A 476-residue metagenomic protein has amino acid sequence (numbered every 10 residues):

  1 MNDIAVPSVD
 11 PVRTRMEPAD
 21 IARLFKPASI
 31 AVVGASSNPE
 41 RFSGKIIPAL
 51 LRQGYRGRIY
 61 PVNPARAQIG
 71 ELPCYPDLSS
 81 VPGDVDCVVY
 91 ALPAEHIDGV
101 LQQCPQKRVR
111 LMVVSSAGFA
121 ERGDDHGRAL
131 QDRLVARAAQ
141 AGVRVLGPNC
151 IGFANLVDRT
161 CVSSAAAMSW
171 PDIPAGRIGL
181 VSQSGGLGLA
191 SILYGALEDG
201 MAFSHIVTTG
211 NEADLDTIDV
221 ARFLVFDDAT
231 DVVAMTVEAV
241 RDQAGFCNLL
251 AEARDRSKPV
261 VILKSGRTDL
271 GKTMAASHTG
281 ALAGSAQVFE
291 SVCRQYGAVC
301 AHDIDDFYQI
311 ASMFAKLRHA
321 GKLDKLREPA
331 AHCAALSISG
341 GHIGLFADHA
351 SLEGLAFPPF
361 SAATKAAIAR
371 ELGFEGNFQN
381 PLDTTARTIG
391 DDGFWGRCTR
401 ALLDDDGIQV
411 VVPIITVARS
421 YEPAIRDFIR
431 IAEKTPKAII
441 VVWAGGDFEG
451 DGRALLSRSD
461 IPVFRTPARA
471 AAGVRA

Functional and structural regions predicted by a protein language model:
M1-A476: Catalytic-core regions of core metabolic enzymes, especially those transforming organic acids/acyl-group intermediates
